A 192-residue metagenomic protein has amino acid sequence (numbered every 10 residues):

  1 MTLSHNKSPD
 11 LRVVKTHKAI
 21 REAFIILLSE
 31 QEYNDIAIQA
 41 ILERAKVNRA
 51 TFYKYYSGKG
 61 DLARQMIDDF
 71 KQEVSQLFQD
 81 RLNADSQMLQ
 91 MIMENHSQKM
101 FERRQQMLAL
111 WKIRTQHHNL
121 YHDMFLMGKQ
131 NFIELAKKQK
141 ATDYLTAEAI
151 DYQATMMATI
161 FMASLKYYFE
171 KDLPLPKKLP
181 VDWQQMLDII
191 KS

Functional and structural regions predicted by a protein language model:
M1-V13: N-terminal intrinsically disordered/low-complexity leader segments
R12-F24, I41, M66-F70: Generic hydrophobic, amphipathic alpha-helix propensity
T16, I20-L28, M100, G128: Short hydrophobic clusters on alpha-helical segments that form packing/core surfaces in small helical domains
L27-D61: Helix-turn-helix
F78-Q106: Hydrophobic alpha-helical connector segments
T115-T142, E148-T159: Amphipathic alpha-helical packing segments from all-alpha helical-bundle domains
K137, A158, K166, E170-S192: C-terminal peripheral helix-coil segments that are non-catalytic and often amphipathic
